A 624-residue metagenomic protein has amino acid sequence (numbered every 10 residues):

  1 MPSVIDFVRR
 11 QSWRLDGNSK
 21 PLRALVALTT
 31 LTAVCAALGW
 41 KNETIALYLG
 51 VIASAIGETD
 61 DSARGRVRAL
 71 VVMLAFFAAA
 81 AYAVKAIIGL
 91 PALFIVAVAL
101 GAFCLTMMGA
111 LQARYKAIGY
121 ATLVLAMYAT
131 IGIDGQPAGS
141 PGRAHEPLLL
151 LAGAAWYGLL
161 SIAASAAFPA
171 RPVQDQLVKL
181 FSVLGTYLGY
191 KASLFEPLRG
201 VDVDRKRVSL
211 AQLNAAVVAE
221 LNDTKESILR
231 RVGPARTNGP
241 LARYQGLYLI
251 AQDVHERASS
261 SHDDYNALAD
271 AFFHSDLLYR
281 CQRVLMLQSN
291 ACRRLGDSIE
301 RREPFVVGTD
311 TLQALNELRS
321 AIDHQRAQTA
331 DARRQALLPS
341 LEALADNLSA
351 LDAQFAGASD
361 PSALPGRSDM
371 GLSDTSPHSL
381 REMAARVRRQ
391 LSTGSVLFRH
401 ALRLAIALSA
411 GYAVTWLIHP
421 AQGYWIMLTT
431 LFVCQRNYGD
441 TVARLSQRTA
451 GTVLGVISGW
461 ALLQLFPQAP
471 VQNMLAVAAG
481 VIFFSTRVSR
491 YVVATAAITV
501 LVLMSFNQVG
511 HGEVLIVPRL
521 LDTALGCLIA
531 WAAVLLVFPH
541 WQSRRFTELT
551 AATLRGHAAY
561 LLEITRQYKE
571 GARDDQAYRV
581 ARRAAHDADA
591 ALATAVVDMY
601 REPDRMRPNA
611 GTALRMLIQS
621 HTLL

Functional and structural regions predicted by a protein language model:
M1-A33, A138-H145, S161-S409, A413-P420 (+1 more regions): Cytosolic regulatory and coupling regions of membrane transport/channel systems
M1-F168, P339, A343-A497, S505-A524 (+7 more regions): Alpha-helical transmembrane segments and their membrane-interface boundaries that form or gate the permeation pathway
